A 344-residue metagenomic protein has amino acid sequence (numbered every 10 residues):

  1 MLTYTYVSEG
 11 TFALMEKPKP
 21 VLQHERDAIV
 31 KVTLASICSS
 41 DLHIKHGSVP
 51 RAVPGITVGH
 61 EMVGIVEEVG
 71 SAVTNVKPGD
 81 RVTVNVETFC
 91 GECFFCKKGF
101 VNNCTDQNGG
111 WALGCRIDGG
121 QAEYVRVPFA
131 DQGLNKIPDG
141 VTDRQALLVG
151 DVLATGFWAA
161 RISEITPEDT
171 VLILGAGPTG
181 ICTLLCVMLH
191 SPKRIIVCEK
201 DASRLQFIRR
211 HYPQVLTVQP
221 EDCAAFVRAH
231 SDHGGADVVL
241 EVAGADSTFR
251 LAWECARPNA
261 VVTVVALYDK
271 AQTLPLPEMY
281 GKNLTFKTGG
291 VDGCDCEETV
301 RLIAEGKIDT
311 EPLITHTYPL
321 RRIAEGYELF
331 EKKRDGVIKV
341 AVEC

Functional and structural regions predicted by a protein language model:
M1, F226, R250-E254, G293-C344: C-terminal hydrophobic helical "lid"/dimerization subdomain of Rossmann-like NAD(P)H-dependent oxidoreductases
P20-A35, S48-K97, P138-V141: Glycine-rich beta-strand-centered segment in the early N-terminal region that forms part of a ligand/cofactor-binding
L34, N85, L240-V242, C344: Short, well-ordered coil/turn residues at beta-beta hairpins and beta-strand->alpha-helix junctions within
E67, I196, T263, K287: Conserved beta-strand positions in the Rossmann-like core of class I SAM-dependent methyltransferases
E92-L174: NAD(P)H dinucleotide-binding glycine-rich loop of Rossmann-like/cofactor-binding domains, especially the beta1-alpha1
K136-E221: Mid-domain Rossmann-like dinucleotide-binding core that forms the NAD(H)/NADP(H) cofactor-binding site
S163, M188, L205-T285, A324: Glycine-rich cofactor phosphate-binding loops and adjacent beta1-alpha1 units of small-molecule cofactor enzyme domains
E199, A266, G290: Conserved acidic E/D residue at the C-terminus of a beta-strand in Rossmann-like folds
